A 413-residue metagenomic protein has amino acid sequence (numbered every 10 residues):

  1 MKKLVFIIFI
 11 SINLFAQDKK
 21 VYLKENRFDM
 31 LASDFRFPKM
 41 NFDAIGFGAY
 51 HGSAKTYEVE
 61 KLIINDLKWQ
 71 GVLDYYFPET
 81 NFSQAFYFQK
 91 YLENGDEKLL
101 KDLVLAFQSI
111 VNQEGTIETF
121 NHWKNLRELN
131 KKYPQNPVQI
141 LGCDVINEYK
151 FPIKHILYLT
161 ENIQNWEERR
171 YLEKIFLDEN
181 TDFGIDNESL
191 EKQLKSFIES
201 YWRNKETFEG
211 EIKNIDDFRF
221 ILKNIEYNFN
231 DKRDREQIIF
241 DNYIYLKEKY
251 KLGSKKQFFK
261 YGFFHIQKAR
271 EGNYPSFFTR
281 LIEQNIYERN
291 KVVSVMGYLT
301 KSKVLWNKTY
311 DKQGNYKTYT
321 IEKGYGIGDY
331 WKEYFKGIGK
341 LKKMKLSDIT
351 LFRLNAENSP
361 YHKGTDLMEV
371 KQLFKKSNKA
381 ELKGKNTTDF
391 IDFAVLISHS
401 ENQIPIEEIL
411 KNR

Functional and structural regions predicted by a protein language model:
M1-K2, F352: Short, intrinsically disordered low-complexity segments
K3-I12: Sec-dependent N-terminal signal peptides
Q17-R413: Compositional signal for N-terminal targeting/processing segments
